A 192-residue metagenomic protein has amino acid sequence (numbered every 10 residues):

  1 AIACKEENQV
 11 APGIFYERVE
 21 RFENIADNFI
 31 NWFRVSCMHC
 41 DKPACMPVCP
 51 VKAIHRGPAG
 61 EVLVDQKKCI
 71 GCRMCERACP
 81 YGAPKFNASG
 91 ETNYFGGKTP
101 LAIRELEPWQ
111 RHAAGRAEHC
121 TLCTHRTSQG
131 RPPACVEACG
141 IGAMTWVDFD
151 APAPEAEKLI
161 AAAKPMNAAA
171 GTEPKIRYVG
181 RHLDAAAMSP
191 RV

Functional and structural regions predicted by a protein language model:
A1-V192: Non-ligating segments of multi-cofactor redox enzymes
